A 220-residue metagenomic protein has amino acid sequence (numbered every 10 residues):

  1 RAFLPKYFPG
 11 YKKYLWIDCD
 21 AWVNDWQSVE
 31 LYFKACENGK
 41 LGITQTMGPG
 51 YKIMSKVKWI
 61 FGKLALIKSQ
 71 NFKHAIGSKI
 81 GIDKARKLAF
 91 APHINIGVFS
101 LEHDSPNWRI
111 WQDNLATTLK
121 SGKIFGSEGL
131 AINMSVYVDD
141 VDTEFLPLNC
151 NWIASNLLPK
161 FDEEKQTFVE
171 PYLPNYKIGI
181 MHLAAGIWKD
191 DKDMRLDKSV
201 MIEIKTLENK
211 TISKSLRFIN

Functional and structural regions predicted by a protein language model:
R1-N220: Glycosyltransferase catalytic domains, chiefly GT-A lineage
